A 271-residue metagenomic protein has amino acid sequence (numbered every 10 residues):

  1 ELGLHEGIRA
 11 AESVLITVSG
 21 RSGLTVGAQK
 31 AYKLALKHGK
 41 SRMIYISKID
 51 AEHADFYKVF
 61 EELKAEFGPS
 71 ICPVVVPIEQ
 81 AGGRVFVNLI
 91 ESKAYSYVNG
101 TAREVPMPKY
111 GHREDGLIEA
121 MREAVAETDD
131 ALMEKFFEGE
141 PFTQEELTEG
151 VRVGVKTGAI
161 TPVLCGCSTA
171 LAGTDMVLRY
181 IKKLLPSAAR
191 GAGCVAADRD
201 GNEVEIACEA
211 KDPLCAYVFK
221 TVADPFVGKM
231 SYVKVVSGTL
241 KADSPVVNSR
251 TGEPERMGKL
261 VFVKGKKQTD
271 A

Functional and structural regions predicted by a protein language model:
E1-A271: Structural and coupling elements of P-loop NTPases
